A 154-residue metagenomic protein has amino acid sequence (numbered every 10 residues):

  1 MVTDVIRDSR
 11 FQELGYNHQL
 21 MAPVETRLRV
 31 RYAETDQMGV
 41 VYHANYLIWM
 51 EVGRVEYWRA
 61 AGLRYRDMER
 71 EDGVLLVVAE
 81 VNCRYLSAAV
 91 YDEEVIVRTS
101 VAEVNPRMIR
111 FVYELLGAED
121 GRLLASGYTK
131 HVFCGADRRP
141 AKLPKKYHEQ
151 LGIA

Functional and structural regions predicted by a protein language model:
V2-L63: Catalytic strand-loop segment that frames the active site of acyl-thioester-processing enzymes
V2-T26, A89-Y91, A102-A154: HotDog/MaoC-like acyl-thioester-processing domains
L28-Y32, Y85, F133: Hydrophobic residues in beta-strands and at strand termini
T35, T99, T129: Ser/Thr-centric signal marking residues that sit in or immediately flank functional binding/regulatory motifs
G39, T99, R138: Hydrophobic pocket/interface hotspot
Y46-W49, V77, V112: Residue-level recognition of specific faces of alpha-helices
Y57-I109, S126: Hydrophobic beta-strand-centered segment that forms part of the acyl-chain substrate-binding groove
